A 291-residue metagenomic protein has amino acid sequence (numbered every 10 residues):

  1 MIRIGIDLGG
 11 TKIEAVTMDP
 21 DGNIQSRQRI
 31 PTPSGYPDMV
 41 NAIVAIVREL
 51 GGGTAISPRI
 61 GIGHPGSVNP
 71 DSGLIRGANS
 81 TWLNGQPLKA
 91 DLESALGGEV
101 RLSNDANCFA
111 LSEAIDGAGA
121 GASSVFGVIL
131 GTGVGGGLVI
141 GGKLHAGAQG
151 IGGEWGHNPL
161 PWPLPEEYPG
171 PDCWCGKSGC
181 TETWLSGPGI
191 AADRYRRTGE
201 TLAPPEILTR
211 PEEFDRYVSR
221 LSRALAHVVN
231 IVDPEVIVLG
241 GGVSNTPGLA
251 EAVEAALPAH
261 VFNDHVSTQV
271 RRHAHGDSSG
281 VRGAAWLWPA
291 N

Functional and structural regions predicted by a protein language model:
M1-I60, N69-S72, A90-G98, E113-A122 (+1 more regions): ATP-binding/phosphotransfer module of carbohydrate and carboxylate kinases, centering on a glycine-rich
D7, G61-P65, G127-G133, G137-V139 (+1 more regions): Short beta-strand segments
I24, I75, L144-H145: Hydrophobic "anchor" residues
R27-R29, A78, G147: Residue-level detector of high-confidence beta-strand sites
G73-G85: A charged helix-plus-loop insertion that forms the helical arch/lid used to bind and gate nucleic-acid substrates
V100-N104: General beta-strand structural signal in soluble alpha/beta enzymes
A122-T181: Glycine-rich phosphate-binding loop of actin/hexokinase-like ATP-binding domains
